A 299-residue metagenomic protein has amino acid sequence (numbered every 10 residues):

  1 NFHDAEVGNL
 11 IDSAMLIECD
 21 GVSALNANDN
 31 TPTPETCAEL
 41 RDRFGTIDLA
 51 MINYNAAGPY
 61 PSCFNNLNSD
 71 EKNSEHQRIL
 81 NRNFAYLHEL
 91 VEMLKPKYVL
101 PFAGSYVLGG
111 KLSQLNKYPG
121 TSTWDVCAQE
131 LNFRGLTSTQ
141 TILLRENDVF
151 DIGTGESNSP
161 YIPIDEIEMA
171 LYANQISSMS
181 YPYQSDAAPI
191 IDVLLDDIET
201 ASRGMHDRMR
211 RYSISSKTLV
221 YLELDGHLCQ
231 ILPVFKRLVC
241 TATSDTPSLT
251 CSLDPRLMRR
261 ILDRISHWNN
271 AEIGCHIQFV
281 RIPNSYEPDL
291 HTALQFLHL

Functional and structural regions predicted by a protein language model:
N1-G58, D151-E199, G204-H206: Core dinuclear metal-dependent hydrolase active-site scaffold
F2-A14, S69-V107, I152-N158, N269-L290: A broadly tuned preference for mixed-charge, low-complexity surface segments
I17-C19, F44-I47, S69-K72, Y118-T121 (+4 more regions): Short, low-complexity, polar/charged sequence segments that are solvent-exposed and flexible
N26-A27, A50-N53, Y98-A103, Q140-R145 (+2 more regions): A structural signal for short, well-ordered beta-strand segments and their strand-loop junctions that often border
E35-G135: Cap/insert and terminal regions of metallo-dependent hydrolase folds
N116, L136-D151: Contiguous terminal or domain-adjacent regions that often encompass a lipid-handling module or interaction segment
R134-T137, G274: Structured helix-beta-strand junction loops
F150-L299: Feature captures hydrophobic
